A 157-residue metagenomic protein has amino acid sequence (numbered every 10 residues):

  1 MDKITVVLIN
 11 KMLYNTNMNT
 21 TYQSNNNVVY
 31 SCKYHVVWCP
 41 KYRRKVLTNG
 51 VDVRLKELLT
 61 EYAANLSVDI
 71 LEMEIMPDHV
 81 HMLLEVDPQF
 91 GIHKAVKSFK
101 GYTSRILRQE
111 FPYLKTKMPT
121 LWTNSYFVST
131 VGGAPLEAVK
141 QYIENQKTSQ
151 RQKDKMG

Functional and structural regions predicted by a protein language model:
M1-G157: Basic nucleic-acid-binding interfaces
